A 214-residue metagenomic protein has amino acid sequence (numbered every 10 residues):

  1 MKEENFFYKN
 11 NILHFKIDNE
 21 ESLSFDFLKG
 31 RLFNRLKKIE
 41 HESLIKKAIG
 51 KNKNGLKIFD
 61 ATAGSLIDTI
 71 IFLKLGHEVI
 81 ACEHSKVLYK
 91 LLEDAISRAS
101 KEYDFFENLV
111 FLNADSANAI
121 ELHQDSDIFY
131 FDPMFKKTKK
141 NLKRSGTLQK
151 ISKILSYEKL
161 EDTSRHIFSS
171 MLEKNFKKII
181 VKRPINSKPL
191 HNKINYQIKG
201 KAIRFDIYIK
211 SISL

Functional and structural regions predicted by a protein language model:
M1-I58, L66, I70, K74 (+2 more regions): S-adenosyl-L-methionine
K47, Y130-F131, V181: Redox-cofactor binding/interface segments in oxidoreductases and associated redox assembly factors
I58-I71, S126-L142: Conserved proline-anchored active-site loop of SAM-dependent methyltransferases that bridges a beta-strand
K74-I80: Conserved S-adenosyl-L-methionine
I80, V110, K178-I180: A structural signal for isolated positions on well-ordered beta-strands in alpha/beta enzyme cores
C82-F131: S-adenosyl-L-methionine
P133-H166: Mobile active-site "lid"/loop adjacent to the S-adenosyl-L-methionine
T163-K210: Conserved Class I SAM-dependent methyltransferase catalytic core
